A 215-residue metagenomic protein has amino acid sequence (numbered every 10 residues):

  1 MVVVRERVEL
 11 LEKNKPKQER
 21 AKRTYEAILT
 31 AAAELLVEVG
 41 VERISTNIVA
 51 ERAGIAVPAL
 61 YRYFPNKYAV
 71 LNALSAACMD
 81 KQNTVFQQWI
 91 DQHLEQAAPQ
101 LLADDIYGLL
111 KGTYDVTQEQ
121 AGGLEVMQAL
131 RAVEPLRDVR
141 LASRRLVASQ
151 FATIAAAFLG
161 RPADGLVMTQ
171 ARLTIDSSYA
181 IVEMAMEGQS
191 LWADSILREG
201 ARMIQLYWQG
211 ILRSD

Functional and structural regions predicted by a protein language model:
M1-R23, L212-D215: N-terminal intrinsically disordered/low-complexity leader segments
A27, A31, L35-A69, A73: Helix-turn-helix
I28-L36, Q82, T113, S178: Short hydrophobic clusters on alpha-helical segments that form packing/core surfaces in small helical domains
L71-C78, S143: Alpha-helical DNA-contacting segments of helix-turn-helix folds
A77-D105: Amphipathic alpha-helical linker/stalk segments
T84-Q88, D104-E119, E125, P135-L159 (+2 more regions): Amphipathic alpha-helical packing segments from all-alpha helical-bundle domains
W89-A97, A121-R131, F158, A185-Q189: Secondary-structure edge/capping motif, primarily at the C-terminal ends of alpha-helices and the immediately following
R137, A155-I204, D215: Hydrophobic/aromatic-rich alpha-helical bundle segments in the mid-to-C-terminal region
